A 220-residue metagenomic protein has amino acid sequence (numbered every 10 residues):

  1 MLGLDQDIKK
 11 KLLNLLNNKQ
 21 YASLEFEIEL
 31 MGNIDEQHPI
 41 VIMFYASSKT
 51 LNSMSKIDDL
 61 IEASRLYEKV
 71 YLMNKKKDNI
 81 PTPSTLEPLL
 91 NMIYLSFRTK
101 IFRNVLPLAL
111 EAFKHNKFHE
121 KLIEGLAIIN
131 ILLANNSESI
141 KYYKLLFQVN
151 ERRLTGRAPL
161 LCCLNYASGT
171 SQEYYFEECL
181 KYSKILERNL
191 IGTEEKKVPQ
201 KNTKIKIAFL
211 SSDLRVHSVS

Functional and structural regions predicted by a protein language model:
M1-S220: Alpha-helical solenoid repeat scaffolds of the TPR/TPR-like class and their adjacent stem/linker regions that mediate
